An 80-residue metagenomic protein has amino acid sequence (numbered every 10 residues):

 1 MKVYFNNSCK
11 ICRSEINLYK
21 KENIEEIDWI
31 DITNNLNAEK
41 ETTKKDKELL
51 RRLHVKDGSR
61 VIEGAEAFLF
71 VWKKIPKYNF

Functional and structural regions predicted by a protein language model:
M1, D31, K45-D46: Poly-acidic low-complexity segments
M1-E25: Local sequence-structure signature of Cys/Sec-based thiol-disulfide redox active-site neighborhoods
K10, I16, N35, F68-L69: Alpha-helix N-cap/helix-start and coil->helix boundary motif
E26-A38: Thiol-based oxidoreductase modules, predominantly thioredoxin-like and allied folds used for disulfide exchange
A38-F80: Thiol/selenol-based redox catalytic cores and closely related redox-interacting motifs
